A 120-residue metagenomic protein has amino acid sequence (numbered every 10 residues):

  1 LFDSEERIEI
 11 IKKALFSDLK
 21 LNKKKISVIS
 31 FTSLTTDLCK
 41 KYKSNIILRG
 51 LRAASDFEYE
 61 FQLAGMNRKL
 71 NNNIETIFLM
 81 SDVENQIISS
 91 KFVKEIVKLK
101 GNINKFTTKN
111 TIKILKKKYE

Functional and structural regions predicted by a protein language model:
L1-E120: Nucleotidyltransferase catalytic core that binds NTPs
